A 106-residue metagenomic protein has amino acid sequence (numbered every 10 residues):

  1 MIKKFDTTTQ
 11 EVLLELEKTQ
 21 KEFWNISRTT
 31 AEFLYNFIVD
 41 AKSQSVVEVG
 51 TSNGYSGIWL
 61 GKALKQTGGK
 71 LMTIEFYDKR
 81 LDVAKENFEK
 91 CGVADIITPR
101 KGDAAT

Functional and structural regions predicted by a protein language model:
M1-T106: A short alpha-helical cap/connector motif
